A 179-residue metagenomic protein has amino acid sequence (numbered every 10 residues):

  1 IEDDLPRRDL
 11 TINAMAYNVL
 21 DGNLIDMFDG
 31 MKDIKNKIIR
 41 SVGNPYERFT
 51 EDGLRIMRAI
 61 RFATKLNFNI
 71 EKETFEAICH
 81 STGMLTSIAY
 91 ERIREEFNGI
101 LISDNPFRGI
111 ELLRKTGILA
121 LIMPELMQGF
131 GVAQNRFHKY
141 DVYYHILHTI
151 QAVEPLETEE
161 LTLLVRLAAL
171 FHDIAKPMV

Functional and structural regions predicted by a protein language model:
I1-V179: Catalytic cores of the polymerase beta-like nucleotidyltransferase superfamily and closely associated nucleotide
